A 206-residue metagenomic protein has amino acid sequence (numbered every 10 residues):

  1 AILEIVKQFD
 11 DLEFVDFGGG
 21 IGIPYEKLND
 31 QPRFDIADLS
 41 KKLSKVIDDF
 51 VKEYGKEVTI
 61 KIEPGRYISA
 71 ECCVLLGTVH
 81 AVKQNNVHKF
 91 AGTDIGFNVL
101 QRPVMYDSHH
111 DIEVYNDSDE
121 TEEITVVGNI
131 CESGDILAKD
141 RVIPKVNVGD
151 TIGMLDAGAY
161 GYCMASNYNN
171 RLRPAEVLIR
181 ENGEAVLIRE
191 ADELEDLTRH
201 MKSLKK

Functional and structural regions predicted by a protein language model:
A1-A81, R171: Active-site loop/helix belt of alpha/beta enzymes
Y54-K206: Charged (often Lys/Glu-rich) extended helix/loop segments that serve as interaction or gating elements
